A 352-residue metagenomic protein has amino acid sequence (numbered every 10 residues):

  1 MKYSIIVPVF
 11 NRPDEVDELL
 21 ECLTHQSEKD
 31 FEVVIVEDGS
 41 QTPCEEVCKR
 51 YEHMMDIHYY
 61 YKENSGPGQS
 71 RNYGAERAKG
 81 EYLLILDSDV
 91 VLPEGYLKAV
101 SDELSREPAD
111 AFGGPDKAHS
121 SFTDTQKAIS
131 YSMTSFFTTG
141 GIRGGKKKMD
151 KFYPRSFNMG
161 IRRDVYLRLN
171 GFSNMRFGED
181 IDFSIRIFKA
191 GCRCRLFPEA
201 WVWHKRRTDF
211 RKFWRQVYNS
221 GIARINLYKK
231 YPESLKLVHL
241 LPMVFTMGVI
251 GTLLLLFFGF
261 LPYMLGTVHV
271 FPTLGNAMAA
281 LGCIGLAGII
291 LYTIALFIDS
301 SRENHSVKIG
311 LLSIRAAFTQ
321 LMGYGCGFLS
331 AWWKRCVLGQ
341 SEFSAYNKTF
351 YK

Functional and structural regions predicted by a protein language model:
E21-D30: Short, acidic, metal-binding catalytic loop of nucleotide-sugar glycosyltransferases
C22, E37-E46, N64-S65, D87-P93: A conserved acidic beta->alpha catalytic loop
T42-P43, V90-E103, I185: Acidic donor-binding/catalytic loop of UDP-sugar-dependent glycosyltransferases, especially processive GT2
K62-A78, A99, Y153-S156: Glycine-rich, basic loop-to-helix element that forms the pyrophosphate-binding segment of sugar-nucleotide handling
L83: Short aromatic/hydrophobic "clamp" motif used to bind/position activated sugar donors
E94-K127, K205: Conserved donor NDP-sugar-binding/catalytic core segment of glycosyltransferases
S173-L235: Catalytic donor/gating beta->alpha subdomain of glycosyltransferases that bind UDP-sugars
F245-V337: Membrane-embedded multi-pass helical conduit in multi-pass membrane proteins, especially envelope-biosynthetic
